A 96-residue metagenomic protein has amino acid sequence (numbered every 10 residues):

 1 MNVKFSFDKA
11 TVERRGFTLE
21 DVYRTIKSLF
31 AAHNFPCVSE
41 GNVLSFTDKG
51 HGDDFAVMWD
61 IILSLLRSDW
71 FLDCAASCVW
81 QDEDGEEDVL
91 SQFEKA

Functional and structural regions predicted by a protein language model:
N2-F5, T11-Y23, K27-A32: Long, contiguous binding/interaction regions
N2-K4, S45, S77: Ordered hydrophobic segments in well-structured contexts
K9-R14, S28, D60, S64 (+1 more regions): Polar/charged alpha-helical tracts
D21-I26, G41, L65-L66: Short, low-complexity, polar/charged sequence segments that are solvent-exposed and flexible
A31-N34, D73-A75: Short small/polar-residue motifs
N34-E40: Short secondary-structure junctions
E40-G52: Short linear loop/turn motifs
K49-A96: Long, continuous compositionally biased terminal/linker segments
